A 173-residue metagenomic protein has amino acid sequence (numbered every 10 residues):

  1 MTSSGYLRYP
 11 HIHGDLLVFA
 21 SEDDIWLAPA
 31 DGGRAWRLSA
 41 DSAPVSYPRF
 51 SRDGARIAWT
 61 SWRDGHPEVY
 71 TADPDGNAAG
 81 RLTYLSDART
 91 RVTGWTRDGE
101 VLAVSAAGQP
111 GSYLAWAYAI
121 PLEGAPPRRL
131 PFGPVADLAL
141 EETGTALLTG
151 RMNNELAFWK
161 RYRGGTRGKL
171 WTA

Functional and structural regions predicted by a protein language model:
M1, R37-L38, L82: Surface loop/turn signatures of beta-propeller and other carbohydrate-active proteins
M1-A30, S46-P48: Beta-strand-rich domains and repeat architectures in extracellular enzymes and scaffolds, especially beta-propellers
T2, Y9, L17, A40 (+8 more regions): Structural motif
Y6, R34, P44, D53 (+1 more regions): WD40/WD-repeat beta-propeller blade-loop signature
H11-G14, P48-R56, V92-V101, L138-A146: Blade-terminus and WD-like Trp-Asp/Gly-His loop motifs, strongest in beta-propeller folds
A20-W26, A40-V45, T60-Y70, T83-T90 (+3 more regions): A flexible loop/linker signature enriched in serine peptidases of the S9 family
P29-G33, D73-N77, P121-A125: Short loop/turn segments that connect beta-strands within beta-propeller blades
A35-W36, A79-G80, R128: A structural motif specific to WD40 beta-propellers
